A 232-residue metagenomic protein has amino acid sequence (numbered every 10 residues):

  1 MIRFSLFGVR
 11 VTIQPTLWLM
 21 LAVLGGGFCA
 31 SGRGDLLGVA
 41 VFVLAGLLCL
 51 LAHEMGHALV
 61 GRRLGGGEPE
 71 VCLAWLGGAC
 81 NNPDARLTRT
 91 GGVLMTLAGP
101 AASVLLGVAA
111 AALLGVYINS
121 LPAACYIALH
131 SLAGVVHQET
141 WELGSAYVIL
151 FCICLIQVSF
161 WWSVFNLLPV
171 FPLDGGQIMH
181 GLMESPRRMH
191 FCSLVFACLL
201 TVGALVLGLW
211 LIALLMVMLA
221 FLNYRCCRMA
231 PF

Functional and structural regions predicted by a protein language model:
M1-F232: Hydrophobic transmembrane alpha-helices and their immediate loop junctions in multi-pass integral membrane proteins
